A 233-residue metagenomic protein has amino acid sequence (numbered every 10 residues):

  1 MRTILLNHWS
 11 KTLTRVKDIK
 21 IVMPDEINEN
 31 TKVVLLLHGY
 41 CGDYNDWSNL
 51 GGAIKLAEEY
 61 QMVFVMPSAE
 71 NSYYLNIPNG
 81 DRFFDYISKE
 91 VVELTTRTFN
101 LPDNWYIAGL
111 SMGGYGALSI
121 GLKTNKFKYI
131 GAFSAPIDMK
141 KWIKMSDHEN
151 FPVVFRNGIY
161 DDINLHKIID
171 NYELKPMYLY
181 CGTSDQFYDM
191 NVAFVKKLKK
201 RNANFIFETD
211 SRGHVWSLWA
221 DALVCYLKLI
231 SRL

Functional and structural regions predicted by a protein language model:
M1-L233: Non-catalytic cap/lid and distal C-terminal segments of serine-dependent acyl enzymes
